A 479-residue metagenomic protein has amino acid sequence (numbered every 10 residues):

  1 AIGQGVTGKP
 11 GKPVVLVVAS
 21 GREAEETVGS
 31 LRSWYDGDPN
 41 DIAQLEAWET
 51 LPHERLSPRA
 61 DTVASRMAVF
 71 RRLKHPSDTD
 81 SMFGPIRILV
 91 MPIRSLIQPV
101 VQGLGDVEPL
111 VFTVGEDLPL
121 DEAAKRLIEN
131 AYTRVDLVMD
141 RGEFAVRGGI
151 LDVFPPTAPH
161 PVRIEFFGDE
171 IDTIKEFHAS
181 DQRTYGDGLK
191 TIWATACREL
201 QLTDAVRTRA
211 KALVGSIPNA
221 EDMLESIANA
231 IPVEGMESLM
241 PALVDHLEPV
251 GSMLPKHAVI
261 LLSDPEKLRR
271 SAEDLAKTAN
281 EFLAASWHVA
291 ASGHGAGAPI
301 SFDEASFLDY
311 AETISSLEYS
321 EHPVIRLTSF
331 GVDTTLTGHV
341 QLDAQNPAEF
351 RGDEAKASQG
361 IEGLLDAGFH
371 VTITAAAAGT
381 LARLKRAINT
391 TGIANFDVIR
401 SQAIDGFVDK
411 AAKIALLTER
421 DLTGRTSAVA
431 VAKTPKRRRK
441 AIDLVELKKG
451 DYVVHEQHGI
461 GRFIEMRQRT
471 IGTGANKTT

Functional and structural regions predicted by a protein language model:
A1-T479: Conserved beta-alpha structural segments and adjacent helices that either
